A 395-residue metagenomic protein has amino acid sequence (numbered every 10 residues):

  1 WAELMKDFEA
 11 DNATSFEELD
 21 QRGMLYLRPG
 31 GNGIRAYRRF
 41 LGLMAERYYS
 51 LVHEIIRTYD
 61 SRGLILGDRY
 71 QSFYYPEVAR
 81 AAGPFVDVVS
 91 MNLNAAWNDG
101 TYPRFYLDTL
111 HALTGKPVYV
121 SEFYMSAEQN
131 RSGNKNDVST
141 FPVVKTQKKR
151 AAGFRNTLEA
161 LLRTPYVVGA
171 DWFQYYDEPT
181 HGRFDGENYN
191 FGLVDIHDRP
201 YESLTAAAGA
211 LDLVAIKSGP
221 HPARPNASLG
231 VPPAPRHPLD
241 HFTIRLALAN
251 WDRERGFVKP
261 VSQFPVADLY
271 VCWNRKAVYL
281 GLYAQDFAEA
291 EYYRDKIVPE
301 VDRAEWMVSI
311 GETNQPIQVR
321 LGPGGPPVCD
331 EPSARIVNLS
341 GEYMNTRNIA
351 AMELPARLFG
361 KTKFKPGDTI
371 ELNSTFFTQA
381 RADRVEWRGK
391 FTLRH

Functional and structural regions predicted by a protein language model:
W1-G42: Active-site-proximal, well-structured secondary-structure segments within enzyme catalytic domains
R39, L43-E54, T58-S139, R155-E159: Glycoside hydrolase catalytic-domain groove-lining segments
G63-L66, D87-V88, P117-Y119, V168-D171 (+3 more regions): Beta-sheet entry/capping signal
R69-Q71, S90-A95, Y124-A127, Q174 (+7 more regions): Short, flexible loop/turn elements at secondary-structure junctions
T101-P103, N130-S132, G182-R183, E291-D295 (+1 more regions): Short, solvent-exposed loop/turn and secondary-structure capping segments
S121-F123, E128, V138-L193: Substrate-binding cleft of secreted/luminal carbohydrate-active enzymes
A160, F173-P232: Aromatic-rich peripheral "rim/lid" segments of glycoside hydrolase catalytic domains that contact and position glycan
N226-H395: Structural preference for beta-rich elements and adjacent junctions enriched in aromatics
